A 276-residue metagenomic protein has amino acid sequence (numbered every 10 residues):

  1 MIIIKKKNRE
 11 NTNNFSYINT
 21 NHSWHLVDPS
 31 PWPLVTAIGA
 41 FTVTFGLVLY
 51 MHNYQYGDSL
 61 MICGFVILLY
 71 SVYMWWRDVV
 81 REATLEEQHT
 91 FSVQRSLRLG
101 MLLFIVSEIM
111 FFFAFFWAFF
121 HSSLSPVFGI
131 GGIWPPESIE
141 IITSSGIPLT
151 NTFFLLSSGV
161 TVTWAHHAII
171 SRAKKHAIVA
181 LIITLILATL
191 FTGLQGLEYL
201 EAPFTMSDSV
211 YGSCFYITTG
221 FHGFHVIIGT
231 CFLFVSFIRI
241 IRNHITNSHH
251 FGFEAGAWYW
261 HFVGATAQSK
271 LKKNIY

Functional and structural regions predicted by a protein language model:
M1-Y276: ...captures the hydrophobic TM-helix bundle architecture rather than a specific catalytic motif, and can also fire on
